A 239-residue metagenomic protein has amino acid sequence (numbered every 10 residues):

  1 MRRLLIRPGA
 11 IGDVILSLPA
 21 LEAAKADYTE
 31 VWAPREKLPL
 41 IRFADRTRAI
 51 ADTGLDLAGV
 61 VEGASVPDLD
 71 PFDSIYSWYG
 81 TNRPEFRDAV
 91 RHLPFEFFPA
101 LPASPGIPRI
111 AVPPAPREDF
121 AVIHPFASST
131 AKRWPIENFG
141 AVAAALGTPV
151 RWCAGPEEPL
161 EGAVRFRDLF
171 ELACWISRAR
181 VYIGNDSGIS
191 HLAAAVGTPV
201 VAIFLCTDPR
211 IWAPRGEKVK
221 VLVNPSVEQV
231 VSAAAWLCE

Functional and structural regions predicted by a protein language model:
M1-E239: Catalytic machinery of carbohydrate-active enzymes, primarily nucleotide-sugar-dependent glycosyltransferases
